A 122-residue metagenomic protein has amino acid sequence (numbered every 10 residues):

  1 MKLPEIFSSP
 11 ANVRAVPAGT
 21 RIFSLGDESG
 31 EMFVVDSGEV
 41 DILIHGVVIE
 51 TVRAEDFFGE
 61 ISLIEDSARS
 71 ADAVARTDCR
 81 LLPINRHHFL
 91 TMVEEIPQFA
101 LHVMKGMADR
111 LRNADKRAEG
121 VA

Functional and structural regions predicted by a protein language model:
M1-A122: Cytosolic regulatory regions built on CNB/CRP/Popeye-like sensor folds
